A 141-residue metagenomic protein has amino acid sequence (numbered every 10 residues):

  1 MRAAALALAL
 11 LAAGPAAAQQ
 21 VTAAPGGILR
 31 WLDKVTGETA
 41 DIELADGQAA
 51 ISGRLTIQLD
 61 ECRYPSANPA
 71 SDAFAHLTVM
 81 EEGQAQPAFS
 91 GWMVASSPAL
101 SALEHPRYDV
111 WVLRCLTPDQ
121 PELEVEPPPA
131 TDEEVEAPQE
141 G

Functional and structural regions predicted by a protein language model:
M1-A5: Bacterial N-terminal signal peptides that target proteins for export
L6-L10: Hydrophobic helical h-region of N-terminal Sec-dependent signal peptides in bacterial secretory/periplasmic proteins
A13-P15: N-terminal signal peptide c-region/cleavage motif recognized by signal peptidases
A17-G141: N- and C-terminal low-complexity/disordered segments
